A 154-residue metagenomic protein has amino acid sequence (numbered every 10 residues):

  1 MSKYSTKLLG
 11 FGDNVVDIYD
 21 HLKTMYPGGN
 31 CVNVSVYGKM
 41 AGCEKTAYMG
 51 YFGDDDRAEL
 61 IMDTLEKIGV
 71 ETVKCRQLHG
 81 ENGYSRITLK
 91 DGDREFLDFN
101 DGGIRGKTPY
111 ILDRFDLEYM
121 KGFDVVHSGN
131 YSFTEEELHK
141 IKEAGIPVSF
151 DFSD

Functional and structural regions predicted by a protein language model:
S5, V16-M25, C43-V125: Conserved N-terminal subdomain of the carbohydrate kinase-like
D13-N14, Y131: Active-site metal-binding loops of divalent metal-dependent hydrolases
G29-V32, D101-I104, F152-D154: Short, acidic/turn-prone active-site loops that include or flank metal/cofactor- and phosphate-binding residues
C31-M40: Histidine-anchored nucleotide/phosphate-binding helix
K39, E66, K142: Anion (oxyanion) recognition and catalysis
D124-D154: Conserved beta-alpha-beta core of the PfkB/ribokinase-like small-molecule kinase fold
